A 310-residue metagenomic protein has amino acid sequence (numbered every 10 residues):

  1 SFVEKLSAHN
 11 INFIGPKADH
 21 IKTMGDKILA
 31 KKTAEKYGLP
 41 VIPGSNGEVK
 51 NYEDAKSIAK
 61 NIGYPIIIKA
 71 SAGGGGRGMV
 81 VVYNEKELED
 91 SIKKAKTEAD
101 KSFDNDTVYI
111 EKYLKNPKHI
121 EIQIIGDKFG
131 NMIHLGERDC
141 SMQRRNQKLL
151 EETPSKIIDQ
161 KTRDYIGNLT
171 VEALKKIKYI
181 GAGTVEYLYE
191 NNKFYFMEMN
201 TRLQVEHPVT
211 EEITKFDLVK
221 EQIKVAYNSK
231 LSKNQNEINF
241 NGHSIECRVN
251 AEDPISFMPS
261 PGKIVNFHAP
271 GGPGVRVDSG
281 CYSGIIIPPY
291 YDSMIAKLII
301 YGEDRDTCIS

Functional and structural regions predicted by a protein language model:
S1-D26, P40-G47: A short, GP-enriched loop/loop-strand-helix hinge that lies immediately N-terminal to, or at the N-terminal rim
E4, K56-S57: Alpha-helical segments flanking ligand/cofactor-binding loops in enzyme cores
S7, E35, K60: Anion (oxyanion) recognition and catalysis
I11, G15, Y37-G38, P65 (+3 more regions): ATP-dependent carboxylate activation and anion-phosphoryl transfer catalytic cores that bind Mg-ATP to form
H20, G47-E48, G73, L188: Conserved beta-strand edge residues that scaffold enzyme active sites
L29-E48, K156-I157: Conserved thiamine diphosphate
G47-Y52, K115-P117: Short acidic loop-to-helix transition motifs that present clustered carboxylates
N51-D54, E87: Short acidic active-site motifs
